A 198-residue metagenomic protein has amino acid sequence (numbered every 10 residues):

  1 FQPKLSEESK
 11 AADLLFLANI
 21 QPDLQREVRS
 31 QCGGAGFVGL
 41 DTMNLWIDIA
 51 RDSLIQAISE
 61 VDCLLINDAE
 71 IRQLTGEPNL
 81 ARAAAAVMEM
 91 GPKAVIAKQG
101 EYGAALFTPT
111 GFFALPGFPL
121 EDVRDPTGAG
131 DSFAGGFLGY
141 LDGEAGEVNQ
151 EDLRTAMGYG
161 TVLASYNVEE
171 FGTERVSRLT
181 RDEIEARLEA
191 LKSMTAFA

Functional and structural regions predicted by a protein language model:
F1-R26, I49: Conserved phosphate-binding/catalytic loop of the ribokinase/pfkB sugar-kinase fold
L15-A18, L65, A97-K98, S177: Active-site-adjacent beta-strand anchor residues
L17-N19, T42, D68: Short glycine-centered, acidic/aromatic-flanked micro-motifs in structured strand/loop junctions that mark active-site
P22, D68-A69, D131: Alpha-helix N-cap/helix-start capping motif
S30-Q31, D52, V176, A196: Active-site proximal loop and beta-alpha junction motif in alpha/beta enzyme cores
G33-F37, N44-A114, D122: Conserved phosphate/ATP/ADP-binding segment of small-molecule kinases
L80-A198: Conserved phosphate-binding/catalytic region of the ribokinase-like
